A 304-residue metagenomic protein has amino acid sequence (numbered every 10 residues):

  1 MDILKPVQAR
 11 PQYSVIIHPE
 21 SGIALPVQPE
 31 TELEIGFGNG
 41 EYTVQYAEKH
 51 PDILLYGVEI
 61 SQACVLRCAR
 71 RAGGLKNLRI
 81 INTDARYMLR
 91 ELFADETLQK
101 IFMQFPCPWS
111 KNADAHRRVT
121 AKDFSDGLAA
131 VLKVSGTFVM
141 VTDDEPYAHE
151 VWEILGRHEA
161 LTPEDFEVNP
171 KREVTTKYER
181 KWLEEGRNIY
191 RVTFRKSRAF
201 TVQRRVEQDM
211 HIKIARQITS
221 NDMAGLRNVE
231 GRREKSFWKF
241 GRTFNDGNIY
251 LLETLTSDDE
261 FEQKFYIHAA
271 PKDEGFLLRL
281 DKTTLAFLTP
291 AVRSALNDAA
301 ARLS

Functional and structural regions predicted by a protein language model:
M1-T31, E41-E48: S-adenosyl-L-methionine
L33-I35, V58: Conserved beta-strand/loop positions that form the S-adenosyl-L-methionine
G36-G40: Class I SAM-dependent methyltransferase "Motif I" SAM/SAH-binding loop
S61: Conserved SAM/SAH-binding beta-strand->alpha-helix loop
A69-D95: S-adenosyl-L-methionine
T120-V134: A short glycine-rich, Lys/Arg-flanked "PGG" loop and its adjoining helix->strand segment in the class I
V134-T142: Conserved beta-strand signature within the Rossmann-like core of class I S-adenosyl-L-methionine
E150-Q217, D222-T283: Class I S-adenosyl-L-methionine
